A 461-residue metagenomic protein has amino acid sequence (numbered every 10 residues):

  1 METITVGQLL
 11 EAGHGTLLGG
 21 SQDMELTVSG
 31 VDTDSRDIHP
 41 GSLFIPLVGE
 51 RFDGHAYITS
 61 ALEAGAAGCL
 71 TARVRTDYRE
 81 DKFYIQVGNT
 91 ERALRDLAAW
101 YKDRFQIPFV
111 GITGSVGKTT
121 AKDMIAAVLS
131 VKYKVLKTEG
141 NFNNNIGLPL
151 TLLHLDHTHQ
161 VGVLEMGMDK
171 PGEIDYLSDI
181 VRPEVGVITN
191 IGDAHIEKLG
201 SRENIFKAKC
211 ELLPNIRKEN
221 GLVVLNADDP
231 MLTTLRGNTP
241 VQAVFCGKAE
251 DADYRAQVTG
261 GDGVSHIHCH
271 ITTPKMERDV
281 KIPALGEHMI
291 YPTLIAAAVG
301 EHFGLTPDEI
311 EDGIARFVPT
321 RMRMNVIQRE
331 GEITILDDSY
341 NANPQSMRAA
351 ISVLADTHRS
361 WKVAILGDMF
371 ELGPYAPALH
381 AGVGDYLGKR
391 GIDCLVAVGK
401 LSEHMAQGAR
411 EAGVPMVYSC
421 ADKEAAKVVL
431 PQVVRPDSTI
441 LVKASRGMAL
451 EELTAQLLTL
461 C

Functional and structural regions predicted by a protein language model:
M1-D96, L285, T357, D385-Y386 (+2 more regions): N-terminal leader/targeting and accessory segments in enzymes
Q8-G13, R92-A227, M231-V241, G300 (+2 more regions): Phosphate-binding loop of NTP-binding sites
A12-G13, R75-E80, V187-T334, R359-S360 (+3 more regions): Acidic, Mg2+-coordinating active-site environments of NTP-dependent enzymes
R51, T320-M322, S339-G413, S419 (+1 more regions): Active-site beta-alpha connecting loops in nucleotide-dependent enzymes
I85-N89, M416-A426: Short acidic-hydrophobic, aromatic-tinged amphipathic segments that line or gate anion-handling sites
I107-T113, V187-D193, N226, T293 (+4 more regions): Short beta-strands and strand-loop turn motifs
I112, R321-N325, G447-A455, C461: ATP-dependent carboxylate/acyl-activation modules
